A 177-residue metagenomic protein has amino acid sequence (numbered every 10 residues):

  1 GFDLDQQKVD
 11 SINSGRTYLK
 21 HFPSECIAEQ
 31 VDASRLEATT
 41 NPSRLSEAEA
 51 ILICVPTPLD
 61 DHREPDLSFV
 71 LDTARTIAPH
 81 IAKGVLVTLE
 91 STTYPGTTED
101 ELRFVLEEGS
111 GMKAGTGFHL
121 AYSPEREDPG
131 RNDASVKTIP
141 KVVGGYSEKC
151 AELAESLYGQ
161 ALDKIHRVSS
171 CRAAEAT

Functional and structural regions predicted by a protein language model:
G1-T177: Structural/interface elements that position substrates and couple domains in central-metabolism enzymes
